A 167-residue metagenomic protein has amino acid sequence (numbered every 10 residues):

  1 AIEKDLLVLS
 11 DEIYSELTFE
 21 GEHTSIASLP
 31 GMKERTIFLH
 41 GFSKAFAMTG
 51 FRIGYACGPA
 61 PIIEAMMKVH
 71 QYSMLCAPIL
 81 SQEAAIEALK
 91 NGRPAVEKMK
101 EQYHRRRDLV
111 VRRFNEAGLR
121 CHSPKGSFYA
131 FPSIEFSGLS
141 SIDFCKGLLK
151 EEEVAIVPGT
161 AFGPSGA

Functional and structural regions predicted by a protein language model:
A1-A167: PLP-dependent class I/II
